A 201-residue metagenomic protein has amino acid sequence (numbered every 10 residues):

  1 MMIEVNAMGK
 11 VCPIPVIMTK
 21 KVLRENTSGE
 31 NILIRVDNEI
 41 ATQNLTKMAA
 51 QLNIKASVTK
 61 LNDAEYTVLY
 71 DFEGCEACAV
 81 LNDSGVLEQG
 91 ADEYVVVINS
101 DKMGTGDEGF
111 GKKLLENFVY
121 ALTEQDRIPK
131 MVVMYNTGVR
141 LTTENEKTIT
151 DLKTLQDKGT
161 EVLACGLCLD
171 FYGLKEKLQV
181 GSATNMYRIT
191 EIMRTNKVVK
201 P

Functional and structural regions predicted by a protein language model:
M1-L45: Ordered, small/hydrophobic-rich secondary-structure cores
I34-V36, P129-N136, E161-G166: Short internal beta-strands
V36-A41, V133-T142, K147-T148, L155: Short, structured protein-protein interaction patches enriched in aromatics and acidic/basic residues, typified by
K55-K60, T148-L174: A glycine-rich helix N-cap at a beta->alpha junction
E73-V80: Short, charged/polar, Gly/Pro-enriched secondary-structure boundary elements
S84-N145: Conserved mixed alpha/beta catalytic, RNA-binding, or beta-rich assembly cores of soluble enzyme, regulatory
A183-M186, I192, N196-V199: C-terminal binding/interaction regions
